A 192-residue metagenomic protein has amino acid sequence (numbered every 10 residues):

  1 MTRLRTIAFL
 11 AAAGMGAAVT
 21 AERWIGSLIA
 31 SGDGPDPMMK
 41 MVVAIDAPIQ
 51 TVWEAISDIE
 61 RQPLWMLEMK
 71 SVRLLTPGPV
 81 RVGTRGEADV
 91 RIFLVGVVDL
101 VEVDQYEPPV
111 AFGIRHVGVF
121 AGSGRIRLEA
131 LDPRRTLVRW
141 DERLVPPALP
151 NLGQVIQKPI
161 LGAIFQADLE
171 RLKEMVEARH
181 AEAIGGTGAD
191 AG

Functional and structural regions predicted by a protein language model:
M1-I7: Feature marks short, highly hydrophobic, charge-poor N-terminal signal-anchor/signal peptide-like helices that anchor
L4, R115-A167, L172-E174, A183-G185: Beta-strand/loop substructures that line and gate deep hydrophobic ligand-binding cavities in soluble
T6, A13-P77, R81, D190-G192: Hydrophobic ligand-binding cavity/cleft-lining segments
L28, K173-G192: Short, highly charged C-terminal tails/helix-capping segments
K40-V43, L74, D99-Q105, S123-A130 (+1 more regions): Hydrophobic/aromatic beta-strand elements that line small-molecule binding cavities or substrate pockets in beta-rich
D46-Q50, P77-V82, D104-V110, R127-L137: A short, structured loop/turn motif at beta-sheet edges
T51-I56, Q62, G86, V103 (+4 more regions): Hydrophobic pocket/interface hotspot
E60-V98, D104-A111, E182-I184, D190-A191: Short beta-edge strand/loop motif at the mouth of beta-sheet-based domains
